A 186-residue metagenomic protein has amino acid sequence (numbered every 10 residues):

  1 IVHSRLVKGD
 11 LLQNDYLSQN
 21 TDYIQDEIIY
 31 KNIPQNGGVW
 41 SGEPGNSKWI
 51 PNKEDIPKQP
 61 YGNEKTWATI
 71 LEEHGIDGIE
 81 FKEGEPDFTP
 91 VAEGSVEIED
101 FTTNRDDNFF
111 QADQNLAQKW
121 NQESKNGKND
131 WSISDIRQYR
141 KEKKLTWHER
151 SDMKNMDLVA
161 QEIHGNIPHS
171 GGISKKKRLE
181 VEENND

Functional and structural regions predicted by a protein language model:
V2-T146, R150-D186: Nuclease and nuclease-like effector domains acting on nucleic acids or nucleotide cofactors
